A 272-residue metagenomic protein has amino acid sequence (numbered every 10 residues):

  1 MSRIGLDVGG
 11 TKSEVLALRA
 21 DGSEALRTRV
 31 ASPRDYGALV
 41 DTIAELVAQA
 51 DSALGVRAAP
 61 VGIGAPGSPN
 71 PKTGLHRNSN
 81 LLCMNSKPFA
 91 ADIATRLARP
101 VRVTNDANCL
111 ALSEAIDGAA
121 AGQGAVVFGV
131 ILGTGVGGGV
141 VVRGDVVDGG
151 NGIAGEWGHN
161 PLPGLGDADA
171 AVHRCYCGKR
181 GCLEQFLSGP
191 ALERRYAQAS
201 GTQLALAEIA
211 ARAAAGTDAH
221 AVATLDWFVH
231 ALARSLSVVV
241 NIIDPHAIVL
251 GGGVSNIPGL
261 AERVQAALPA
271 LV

Functional and structural regions predicted by a protein language model:
M1-P60, N70-T73, A91-V101, E114-A125 (+1 more regions): ATP-binding/phosphotransfer module of carbohydrate and carboxylate kinases, centering on a glycine-rich
D7, G62-P66, T104, F128-G135 (+1 more regions): Short beta-strand segments
S23-E24, H76, V146-V147: Hydrophobic "anchor" residues
R27-R29, S79, G149: Residue-level detector of high-confidence beta-strand sites
V30-A31, C83, I153: A generic structural motif
G74-N85: A charged helix-plus-loop insertion that forms the helical arch/lid used to bind and gate nucleic-acid substrates
V103-A107, A111: Short loop/edge segments at beta-strand edges and connector loops that shape dinucleotide/nucleotide cofactor-binding
G124-F186: Glycine-rich phosphate-binding loop of actin/hexokinase-like ATP-binding domains
